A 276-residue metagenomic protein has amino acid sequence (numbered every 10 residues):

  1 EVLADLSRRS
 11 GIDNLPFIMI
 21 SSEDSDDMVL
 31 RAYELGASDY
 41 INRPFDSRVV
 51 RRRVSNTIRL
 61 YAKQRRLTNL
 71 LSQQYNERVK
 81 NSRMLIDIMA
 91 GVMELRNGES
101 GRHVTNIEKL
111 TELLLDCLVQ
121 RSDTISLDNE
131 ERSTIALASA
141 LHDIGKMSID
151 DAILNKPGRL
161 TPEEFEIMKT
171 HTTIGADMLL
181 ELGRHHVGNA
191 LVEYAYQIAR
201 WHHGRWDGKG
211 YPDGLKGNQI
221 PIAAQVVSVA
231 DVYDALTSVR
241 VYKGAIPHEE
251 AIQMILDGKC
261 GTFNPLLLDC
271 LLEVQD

Functional and structural regions predicted by a protein language model:
E1-D13: Short amphipathic alpha-helix used as the core "switch/output" element in two-component signaling
V2, M28-A32: Residue preferences within the helical output face of two-component receiver
G11, E23-D27: Negatively charged, flexible loop motifs adjacent to catalytic sites in prokaryotic signal transduction proteins
D27-M28, I41-S55: C-terminal output helix
S55-N76: The C-terminal output helix
L70, E94-D276: Metal-dependent catalytic cores of enzymes that make or break cyclic nucleotides and related phosphoester linkages
